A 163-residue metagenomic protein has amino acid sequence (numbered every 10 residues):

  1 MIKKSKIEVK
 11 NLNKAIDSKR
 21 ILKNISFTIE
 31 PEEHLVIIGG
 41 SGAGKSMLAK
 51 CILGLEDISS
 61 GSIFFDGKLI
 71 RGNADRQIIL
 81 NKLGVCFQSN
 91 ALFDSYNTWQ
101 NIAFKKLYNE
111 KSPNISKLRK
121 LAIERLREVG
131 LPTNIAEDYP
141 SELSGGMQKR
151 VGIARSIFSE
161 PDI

Functional and structural regions predicted by a protein language model:
L53: Helix-to-loop junction immediately C-terminal to a conserved catalytic motif
I70-G84: ABC ATPase NBD coupling module
S95-K105: Short coil-to-helix segment of the ABC ATPase nucleotide-binding domain corresponding to the Q-loop/switch region
I115-N134: Conserved ABC ATPase "signature" region
Y139-L143, M147: Conserved ABC ATPase signature
I153: Hydrophobic anchor residue at the start of the ABC signature
E160: Conserved catalytic motifs of ABC-family nucleotide-binding domains
